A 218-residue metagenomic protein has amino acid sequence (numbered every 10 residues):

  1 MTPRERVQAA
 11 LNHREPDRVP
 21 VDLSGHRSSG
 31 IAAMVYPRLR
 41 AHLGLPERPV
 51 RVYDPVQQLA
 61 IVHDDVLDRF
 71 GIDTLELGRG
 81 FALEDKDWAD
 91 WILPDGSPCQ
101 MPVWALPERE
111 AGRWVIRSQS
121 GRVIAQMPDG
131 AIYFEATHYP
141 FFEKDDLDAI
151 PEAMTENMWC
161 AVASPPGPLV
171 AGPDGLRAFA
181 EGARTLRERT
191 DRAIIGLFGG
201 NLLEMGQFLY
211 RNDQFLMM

Functional and structural regions predicted by a protein language model:
M1-M218: Catalytic cores of TIM-barrel enzymes
